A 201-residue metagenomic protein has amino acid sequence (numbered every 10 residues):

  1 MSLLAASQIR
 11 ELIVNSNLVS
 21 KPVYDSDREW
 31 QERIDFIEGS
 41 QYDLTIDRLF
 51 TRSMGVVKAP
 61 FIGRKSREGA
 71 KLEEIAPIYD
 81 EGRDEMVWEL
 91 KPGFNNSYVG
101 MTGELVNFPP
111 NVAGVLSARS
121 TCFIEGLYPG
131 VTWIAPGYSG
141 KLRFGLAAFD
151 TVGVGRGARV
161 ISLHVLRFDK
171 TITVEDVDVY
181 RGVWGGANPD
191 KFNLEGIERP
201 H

Functional and structural regions predicted by a protein language model:
M1-H201: DUTPase catalytic domain/fold
